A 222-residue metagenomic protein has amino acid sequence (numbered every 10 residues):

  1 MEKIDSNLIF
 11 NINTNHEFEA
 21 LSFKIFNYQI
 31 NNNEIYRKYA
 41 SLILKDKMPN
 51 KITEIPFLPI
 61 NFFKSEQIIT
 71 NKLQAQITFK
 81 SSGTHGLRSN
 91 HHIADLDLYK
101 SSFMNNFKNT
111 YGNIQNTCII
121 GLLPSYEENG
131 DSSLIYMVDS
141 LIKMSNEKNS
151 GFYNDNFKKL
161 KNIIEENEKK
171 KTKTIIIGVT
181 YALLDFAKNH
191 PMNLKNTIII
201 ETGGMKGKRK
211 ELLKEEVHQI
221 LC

Functional and structural regions predicted by a protein language model:
M1-I9, N13-Y28, E34-I35, N116-C118 (+3 more regions): Active-site glycine/GP-rich loop and adjacent strand/helix microenvironment that borders small-molecule binding pockets
N15-H16, N31-K80, G86-N90, D95 (+1 more regions): Active-site diphosphate/adenylate-binding microenvironment
F26, S89, I93, P124: Short, charged/polar micro-motifs that form catalytic or ligand-binding hotspots
L42-I43, K72, Y136-D139, N193 (+1 more regions): General N-terminal targeting signals
I52-K72, E127-M137, I163-K170: Short, charged low-complexity intrinsically disordered segments located at boundaries of structured domains
S65-L87, S145-Y153, A182, G207-K210: Short, surface-exposed, charge-dense and proline/glycine-enriched linear segments
F79, H85, F103-I142: Internal, well-ordered alpha/beta segment that forms a basic, Gly-enriched binding/recognition surface
